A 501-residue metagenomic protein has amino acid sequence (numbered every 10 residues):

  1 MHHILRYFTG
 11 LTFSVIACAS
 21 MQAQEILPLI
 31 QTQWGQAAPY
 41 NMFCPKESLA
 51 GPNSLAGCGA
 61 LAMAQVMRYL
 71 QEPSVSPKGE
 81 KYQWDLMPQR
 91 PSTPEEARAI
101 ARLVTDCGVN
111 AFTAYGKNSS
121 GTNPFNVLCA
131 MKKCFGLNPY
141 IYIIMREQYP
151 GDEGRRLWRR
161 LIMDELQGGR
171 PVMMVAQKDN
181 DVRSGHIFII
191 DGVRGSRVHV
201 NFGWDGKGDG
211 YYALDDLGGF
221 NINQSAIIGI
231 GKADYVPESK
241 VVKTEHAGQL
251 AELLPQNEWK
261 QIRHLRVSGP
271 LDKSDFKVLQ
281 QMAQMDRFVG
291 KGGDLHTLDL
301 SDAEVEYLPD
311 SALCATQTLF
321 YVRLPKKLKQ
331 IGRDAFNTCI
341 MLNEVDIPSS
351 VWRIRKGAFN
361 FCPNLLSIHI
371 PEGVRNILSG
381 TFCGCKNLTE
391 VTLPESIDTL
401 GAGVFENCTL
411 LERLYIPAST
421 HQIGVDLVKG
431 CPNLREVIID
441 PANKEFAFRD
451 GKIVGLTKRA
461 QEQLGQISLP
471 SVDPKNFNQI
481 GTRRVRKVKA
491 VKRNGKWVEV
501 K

Functional and structural regions predicted by a protein language model:
M1-L27, V109, T113, M131: Bacterial Sec-dependent N-terminal signal peptides
A23-G121: Active-site-adjacent structural segments surrounding the nucleophilic cysteine of cysteine proteases and isopeptidases
E25-T32, D181-S184, V193-S239: Cys-His-centered catalytic/binding microenvironment captured across papain-like cysteine peptidases and homologous
G136-H199: Active-site-adjacent substructure of cysteine-protease-like catalytic cores
S239-E245, R263-L271, F288-Y307, Q317-Q330 (+7 more regions): Structural signature of tandem-repeat unit edges
Q249-E258, D275-Q284, P309-A312, D334 (+2 more regions): Short, T/G/N/S-enriched strand-turn elements that build extracellular solenoid repeat scaffolds
G332-A335, R355-A358, L378-T381, G401-V404 (+1 more regions): Consensus positions within tandem repeat domains that build extended binding/scaffold surfaces
